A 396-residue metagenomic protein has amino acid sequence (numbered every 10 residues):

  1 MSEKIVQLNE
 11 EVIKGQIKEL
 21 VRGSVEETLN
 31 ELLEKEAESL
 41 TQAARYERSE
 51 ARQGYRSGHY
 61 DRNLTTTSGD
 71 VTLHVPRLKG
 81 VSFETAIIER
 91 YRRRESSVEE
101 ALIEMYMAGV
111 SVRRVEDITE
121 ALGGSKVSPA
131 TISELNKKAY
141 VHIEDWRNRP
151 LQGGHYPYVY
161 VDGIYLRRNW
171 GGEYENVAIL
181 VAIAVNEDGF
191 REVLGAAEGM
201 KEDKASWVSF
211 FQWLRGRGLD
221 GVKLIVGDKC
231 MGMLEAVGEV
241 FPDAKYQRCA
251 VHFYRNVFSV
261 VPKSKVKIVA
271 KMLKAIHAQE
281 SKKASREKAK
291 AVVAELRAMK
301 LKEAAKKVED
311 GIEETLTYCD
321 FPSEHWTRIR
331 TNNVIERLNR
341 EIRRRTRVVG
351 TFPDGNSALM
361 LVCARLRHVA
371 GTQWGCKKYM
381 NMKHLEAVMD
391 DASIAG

Functional and structural regions predicted by a protein language model:
S2-E89, R167: Short, conserved DNA-binding cores of transcription-related domains
S2-K4, K35-E38, Q42, M107 (+1 more regions): Acidic/histidine-rich catalytic cores and adjacent linkers of DNA breakage/strand-transfer/modification proteins
H74-K79, I87-R92, S125-K126, T131-V226 (+5 more regions): RNase H-like nuclease fold core
E84, V257-A291: Metal-dependent DNA phosphodiester-chemistry modules and their immediately adjacent helices/loops in DNA-processing
S97-G109: Short, amphipathic alpha-helical "recognition" segments used to contact nucleic acids or chromatin
R113-G124: DNA-recognition alpha helix
L224-M231, A236-M272: Conserved beta-strand -> loop -> alpha-helix junction used to position metal-binding or nucleic-acid-contacting
